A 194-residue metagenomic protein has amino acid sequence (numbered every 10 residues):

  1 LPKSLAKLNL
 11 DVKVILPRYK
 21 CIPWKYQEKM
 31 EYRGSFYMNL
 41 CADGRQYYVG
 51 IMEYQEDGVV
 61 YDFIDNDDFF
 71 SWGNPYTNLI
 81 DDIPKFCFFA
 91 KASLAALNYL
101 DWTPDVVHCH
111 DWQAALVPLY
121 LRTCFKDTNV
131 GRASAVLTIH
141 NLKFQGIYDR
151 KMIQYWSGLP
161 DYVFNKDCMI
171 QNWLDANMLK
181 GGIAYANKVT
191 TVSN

Functional and structural regions predicted by a protein language model:
L1-N194: Catalytic cores of nucleotide-sugar-dependent glycosyltransferases that transfer UDP/GDP/TDP-activated
